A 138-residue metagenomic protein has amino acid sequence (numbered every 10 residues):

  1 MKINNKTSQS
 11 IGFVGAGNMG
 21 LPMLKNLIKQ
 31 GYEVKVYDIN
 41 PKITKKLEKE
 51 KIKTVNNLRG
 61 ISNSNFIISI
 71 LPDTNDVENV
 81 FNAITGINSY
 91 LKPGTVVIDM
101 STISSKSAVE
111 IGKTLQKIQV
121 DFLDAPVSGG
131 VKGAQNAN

Functional and structural regions predicted by a protein language model:
M1-S69, V131-A134: NAD(P)+-binding Rossmann beta1-loop-alpha1 motif at the extreme N-terminus of oxidoreductases
I11, A16, T102-N138: Rossmann-fold dinucleotide-binding core
N26-K29, K49-K51, F81-T85, I111-L115 (+1 more regions): Short, glycine/charged-enriched secondary-structure capping and boundary segments
V36, N56, D99, F122-D124: Hydrophobic residues in well-ordered beta-strands that form the structural core
N40, D73, V127: A generic "binding-loop/recognition-motif" signal
K51-K53, T95, V120: Short, conserved active-site loop motifs that form the nucleotide-linked donor/cofactor pocket
V55-S107: Rossmann-like NAD(P)-binding element
